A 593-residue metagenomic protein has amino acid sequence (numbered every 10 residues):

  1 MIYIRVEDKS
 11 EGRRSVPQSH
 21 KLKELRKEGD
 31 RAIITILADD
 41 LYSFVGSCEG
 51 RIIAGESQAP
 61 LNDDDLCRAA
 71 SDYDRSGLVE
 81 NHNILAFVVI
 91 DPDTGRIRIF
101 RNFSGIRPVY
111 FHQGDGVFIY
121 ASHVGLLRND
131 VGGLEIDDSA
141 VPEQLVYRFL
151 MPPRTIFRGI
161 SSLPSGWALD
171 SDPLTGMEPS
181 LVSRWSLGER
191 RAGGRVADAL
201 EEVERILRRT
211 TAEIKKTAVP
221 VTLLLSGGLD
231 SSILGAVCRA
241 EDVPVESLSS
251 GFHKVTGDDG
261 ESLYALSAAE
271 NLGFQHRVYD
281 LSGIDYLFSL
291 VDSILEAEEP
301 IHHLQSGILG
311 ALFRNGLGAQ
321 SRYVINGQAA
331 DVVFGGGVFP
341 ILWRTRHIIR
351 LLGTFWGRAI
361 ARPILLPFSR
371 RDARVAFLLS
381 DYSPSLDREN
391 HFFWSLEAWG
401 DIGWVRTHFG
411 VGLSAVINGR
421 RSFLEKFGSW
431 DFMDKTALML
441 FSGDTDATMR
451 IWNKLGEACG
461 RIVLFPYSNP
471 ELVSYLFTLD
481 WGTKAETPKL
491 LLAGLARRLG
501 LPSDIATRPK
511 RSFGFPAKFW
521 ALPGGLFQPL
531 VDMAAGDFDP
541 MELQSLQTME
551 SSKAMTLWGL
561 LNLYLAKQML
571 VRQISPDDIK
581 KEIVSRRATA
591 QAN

Functional and structural regions predicted by a protein language model:
M1-E298, L309, S585-A590: Cysteine-centered catalytic environments shared across enzyme families
I2, M533-N593: Acidic, carboxylate-rich catalytic segments that either coordinate divalent cations
D65, D72, N129-V131, G419-D431 (+4 more regions): Short amphipathic alpha-helical segments and their helix-coil junctions
S76-L78, V131-S139, D198, K426-L440 (+3 more regions): Structural motif
T94-R98, P108-V109, D115, P173 (+4 more regions): ATP-dependent adenylate-handling active sites, centered on carboxylate activation for C-N bond formation
P142-L150, L438-R450, T478, M555-Q573: Short, hydrophobic/amphipathic alpha-helical patches that form generic packing surfaces within helical domains
L181, L281-L290, T445-R450, A534-Q544: Active-site-adjacent bridging/hinge elements
V338-F339, G500-W558: PAPS-dependent sulfotransferase catalytic core
